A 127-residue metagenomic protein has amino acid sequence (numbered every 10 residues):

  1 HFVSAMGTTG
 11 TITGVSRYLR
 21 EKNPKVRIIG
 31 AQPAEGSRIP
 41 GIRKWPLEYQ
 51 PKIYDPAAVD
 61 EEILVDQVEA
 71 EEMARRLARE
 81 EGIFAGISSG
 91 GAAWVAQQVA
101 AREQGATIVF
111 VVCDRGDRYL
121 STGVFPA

Functional and structural regions predicted by a protein language model:
H1-V26, A101: Glycine-rich ThDP/TPP pyrophosphate-binding loop and its adjacent helix/strand module within ThDP-dependent enzymes
H1-V3, R27-A34, A106-C113: Beta-strand segments within the central parallel beta-sheet cores of soluble alpha/beta enzyme folds
A5-V15, S88-A96, Y119: Short glycine/serine/threonine-rich phosphate/pyrophosphate-binding segments that cradle anionic phosphate groups
G7-G10, Q32-S37, P46, Q67 (+2 more regions): Glycine-rich beta-alpha junction loops
S16, R75, A96-A100: Generic structural signal for well-ordered alpha-helical scaffold segments
R20-I87, R102, G123-A127: Active-site/ligand-binding loops adjacent to catalytic centers
Y49, I83, V95-Q98, D117: Short, surface-exposed, charged/polar-biased interaction segments
Q97-A127: Phosphate-binding loop/pocket of nucleotide- and phosphate-handling active sites
